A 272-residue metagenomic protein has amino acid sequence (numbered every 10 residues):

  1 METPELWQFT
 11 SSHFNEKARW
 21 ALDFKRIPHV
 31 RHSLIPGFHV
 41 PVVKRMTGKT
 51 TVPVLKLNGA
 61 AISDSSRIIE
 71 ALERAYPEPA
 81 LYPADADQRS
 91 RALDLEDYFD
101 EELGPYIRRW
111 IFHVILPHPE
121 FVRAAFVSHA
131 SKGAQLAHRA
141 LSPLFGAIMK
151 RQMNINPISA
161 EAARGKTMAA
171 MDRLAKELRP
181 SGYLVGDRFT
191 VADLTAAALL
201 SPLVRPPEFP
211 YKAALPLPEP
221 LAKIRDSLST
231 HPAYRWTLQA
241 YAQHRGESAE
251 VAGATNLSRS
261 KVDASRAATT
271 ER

Functional and structural regions predicted by a protein language model:
M1-A134, H244-V251, N256-A267, E271-R272: GST-like domain detector, emphasizing the conserved glutathione-binding G-site in the N-terminal thioredoxin-like
L6-T10, K56-A60, L95, F99 (+4 more regions): Conserved aromatic-histidine-acidic binding/catalytic patches
S65, L95, G104, V191-A192 (+3 more regions): Short runs of predominantly hydrophobic/aromatic residues within well-ordered alpha helices that form helix-helix
D87, R91-D94, A162-A169, R173 (+1 more regions): A non-catalytic, amphipathic alpha-helix used as a structural packing/dimerization or gating element in enzyme scaffolds
G104-A214: GST-like fold's C-terminal all-alpha helical module
I155, S159, L221, R225 (+2 more regions): Short amphipathic alpha-helical segments at helix-loop
T190, Y211-E219, A254-R266: C-terminal/domain-terminus segments
L199-E247: Short His-centered aromatic/hydrophobic patch
